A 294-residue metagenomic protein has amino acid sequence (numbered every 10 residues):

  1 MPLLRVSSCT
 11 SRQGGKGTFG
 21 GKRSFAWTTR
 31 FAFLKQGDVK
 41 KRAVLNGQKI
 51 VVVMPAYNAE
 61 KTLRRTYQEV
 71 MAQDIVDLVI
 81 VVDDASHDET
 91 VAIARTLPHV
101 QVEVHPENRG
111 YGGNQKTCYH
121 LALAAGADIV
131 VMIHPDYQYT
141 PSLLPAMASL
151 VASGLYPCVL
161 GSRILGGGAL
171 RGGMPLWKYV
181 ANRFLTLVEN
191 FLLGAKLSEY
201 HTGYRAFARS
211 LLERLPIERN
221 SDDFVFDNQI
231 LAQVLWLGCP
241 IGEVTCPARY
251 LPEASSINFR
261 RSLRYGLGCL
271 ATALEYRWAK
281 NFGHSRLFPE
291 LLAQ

Functional and structural regions predicted by a protein language model:
L3-C9, W27-G47, L192-G194, E218-Q294: Hydrophobic helical membrane-anchoring modules
V51-P55, I80, V104: Short hydrophobic beta-strand elements that form part of the catalytic alpha/beta core underpinning NDP-sugar/donor
N58-A72: Short, well-formed alpha-helical segments that are part of the catalytic scaffolds of diverse glycosyltransferases
A59-T62, S86, T140: Donor nucleotide-sugar binding loop of glycosyltransferases
V70, D84-A85, R109, C118: Conserved short acidic donor-positioning loop in nucleotide-sugar-dependent glycosyltransferases
D83-V91: A conserved acidic beta->alpha catalytic loop
E107-A124, P141-F224, L251-R260, L270: Acceptor/aglycone-binding surface of glycosyltransferases and processive sugar-polymer synthases
A127-D136: Short beta-strand-to-loop acidic/aromatic patch adjacent to the donor-nucleotide binding site
